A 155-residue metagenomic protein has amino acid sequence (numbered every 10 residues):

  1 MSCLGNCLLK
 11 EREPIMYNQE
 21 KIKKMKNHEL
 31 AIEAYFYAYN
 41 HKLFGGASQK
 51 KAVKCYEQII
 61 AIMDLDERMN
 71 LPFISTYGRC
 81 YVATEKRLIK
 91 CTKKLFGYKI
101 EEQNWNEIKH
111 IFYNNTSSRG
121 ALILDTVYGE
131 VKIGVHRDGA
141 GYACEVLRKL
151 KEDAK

Functional and structural regions predicted by a protein language model:
C7, R12, Y17-Y81: Anionic N-terminal interaction surfaces
Y17-Q19, K99-K155: Acidic, Ser/Thr- and proline-rich intrinsically disordered linker/docking segments of eukaryotic scaffolds
Y39, L43-F44, Y81, I89-K90 (+2 more regions): Short, surface-exposed beta-strand/loop "edge" segments at domain boundaries and coil↔beta transitions
P72-C80, E85-R119: Phosphoinositide-binding peripheral membrane targeting modules
